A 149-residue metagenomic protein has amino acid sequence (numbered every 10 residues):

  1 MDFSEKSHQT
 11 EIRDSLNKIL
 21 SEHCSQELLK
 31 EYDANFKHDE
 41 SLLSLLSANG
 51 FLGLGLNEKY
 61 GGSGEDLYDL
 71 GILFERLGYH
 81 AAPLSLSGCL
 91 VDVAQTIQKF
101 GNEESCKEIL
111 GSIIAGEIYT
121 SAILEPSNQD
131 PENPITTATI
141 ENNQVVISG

Functional and structural regions predicted by a protein language model:
M1-Q9: Intrinsic disorder at enzyme termini
Q9, L20, G50, N57 (+4 more regions): Buried hydrophobic positions in well-ordered alpha/beta secondary-structure cores of metabolic enzymes
K18-K30: N-terminal capping segment at the start of a domain
E27-A48: Short secondary-structure junction/hinge motifs that connect adjacent elements
A48-A115: Internal helix-loop-helix
G62-S63, E103-G149: Glycine-rich, Trp-frequent "lid" loop and neighboring beta-strands that shape and gate the flavin cofactor pocket
